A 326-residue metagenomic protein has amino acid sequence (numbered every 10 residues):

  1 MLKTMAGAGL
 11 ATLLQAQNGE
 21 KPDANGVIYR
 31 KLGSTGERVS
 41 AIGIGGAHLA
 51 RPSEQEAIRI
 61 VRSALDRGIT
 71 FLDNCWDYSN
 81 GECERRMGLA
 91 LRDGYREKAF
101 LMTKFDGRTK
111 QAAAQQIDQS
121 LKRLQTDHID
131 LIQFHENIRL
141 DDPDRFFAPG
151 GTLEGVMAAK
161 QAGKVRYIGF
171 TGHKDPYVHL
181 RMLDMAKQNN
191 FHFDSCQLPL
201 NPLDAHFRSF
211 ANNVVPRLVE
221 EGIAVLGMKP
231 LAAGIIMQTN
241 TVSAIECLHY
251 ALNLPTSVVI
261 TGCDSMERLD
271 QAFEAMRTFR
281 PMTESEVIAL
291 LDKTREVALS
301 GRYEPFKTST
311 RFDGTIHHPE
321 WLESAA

Functional and structural regions predicted by a protein language model:
M1-G19: N-terminal export signals
A8, N189, N213-A326: Structured C-terminal cap/extension of enzyme domains
L13-I42, G46, A50: C-terminal segment of N-terminal export signals and the immediately downstream linker at the start of the mature
L32, I44, L72, M87 (+7 more regions): Conserved, mostly hydrophobic/aromatic
G45-Q55, T103-Q111, D144-R145, Q238: Active-site mouth loops of central-metabolism enzymes
D73-A90: Glycine-rich, proline-tolerant flexible connector loops at the mouths of alpha/beta enzymes
R85-M102, L153-A158: Alpha-helix-loop-beta-strand connector modules within alpha/beta enzyme cores
R108-N213, V219-L226: Glycine/proline-rich, positively charged, aromatic-decorated active-site loop/lid region on the catalytic face
